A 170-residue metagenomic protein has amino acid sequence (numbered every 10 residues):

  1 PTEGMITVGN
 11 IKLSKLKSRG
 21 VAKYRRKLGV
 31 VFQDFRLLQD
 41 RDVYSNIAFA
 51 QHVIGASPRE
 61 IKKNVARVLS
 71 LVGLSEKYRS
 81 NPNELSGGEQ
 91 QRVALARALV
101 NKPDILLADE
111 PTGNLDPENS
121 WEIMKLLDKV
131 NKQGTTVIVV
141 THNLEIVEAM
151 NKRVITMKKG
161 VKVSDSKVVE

Functional and structural regions predicted by a protein language model:
G4-K12: Conserved ABC transporter NBD signature motif
L13-G29, P58, K132: ABC ATPase NBD coupling module
R41-F49: Short coil-to-helix segment of the ABC ATPase nucleotide-binding domain corresponding to the Q-loop/switch region
S80-N83, N101, Q133: Conserved signature/switch motifs of ABC ATPase nucleotide-binding domains
N81-L85, E89-Q91: Conserved ABC ATPase signature
L95: Hydrophobic anchor residue at the start of the ABC signature
L106-D109: Catalytic Walker B motif of ABC-type/P-loop ATPase nucleotide-binding domains
